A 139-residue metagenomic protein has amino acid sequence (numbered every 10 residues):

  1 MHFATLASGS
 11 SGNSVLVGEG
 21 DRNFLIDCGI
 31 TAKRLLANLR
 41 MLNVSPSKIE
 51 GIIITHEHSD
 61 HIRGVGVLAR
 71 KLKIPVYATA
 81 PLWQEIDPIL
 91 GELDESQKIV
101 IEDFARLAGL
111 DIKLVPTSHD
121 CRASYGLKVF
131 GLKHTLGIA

Functional and structural regions predicted by a protein language model:
M1-L42, Y125-A139: Conserved beta-strand hairpin/beta-sheet module of binuclear metal-dependent hydrolase folds, prominently
A4-V15, H56-H61, V76, W83 (+2 more regions): Structured catalytic core of nucleotide-sugar glycosyltransferases
A7, C28-I30, E57, P81 (+2 more regions): Active-site metal-binding loops of divalent metal-dependent hydrolases
S10, P46, G64-K71, E92-K98 (+2 more regions): Noncatalytic linker/hinge segments flanking ATPase motor cores
N13, R22, K48-E50, R70-L72 (+1 more regions): A generic structural signal for short beta-strands and their flanking turns/coil linkers
L25-C28, L39-R40, P46-I49, I74-Y77 (+3 more regions): Short, surface-exposed linear patches
A32-A78: Active-site metal-binding motif and surrounding structural segment of the metallo-beta-lactamase
A80-K133: Metallo-beta-lactamase
